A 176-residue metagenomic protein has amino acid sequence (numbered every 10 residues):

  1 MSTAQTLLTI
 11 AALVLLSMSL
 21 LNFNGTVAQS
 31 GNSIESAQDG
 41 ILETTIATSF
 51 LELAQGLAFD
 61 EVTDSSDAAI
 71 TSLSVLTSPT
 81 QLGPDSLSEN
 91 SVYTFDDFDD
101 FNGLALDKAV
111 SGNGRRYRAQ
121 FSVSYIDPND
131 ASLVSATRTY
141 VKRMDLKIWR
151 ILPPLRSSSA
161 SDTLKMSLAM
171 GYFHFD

Functional and structural regions predicted by a protein language model:
T3-T48: Aliphatic-rich helix starts adjacent to a transmembrane/signal segment
T44-D176: Low-complexity, Gly/Pro-rich coil/beta segments used as flexible assembly/activation regions
